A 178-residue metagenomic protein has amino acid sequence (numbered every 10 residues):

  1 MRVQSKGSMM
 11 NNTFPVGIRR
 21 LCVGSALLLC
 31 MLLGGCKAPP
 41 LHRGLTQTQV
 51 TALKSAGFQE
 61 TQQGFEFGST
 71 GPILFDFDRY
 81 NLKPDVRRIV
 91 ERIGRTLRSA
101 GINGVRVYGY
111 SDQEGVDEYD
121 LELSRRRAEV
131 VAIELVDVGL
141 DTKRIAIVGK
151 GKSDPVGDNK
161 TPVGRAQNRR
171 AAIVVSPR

Functional and structural regions predicted by a protein language model:
M1-G64, N81, R88: N-terminal targeting leaders that direct proteins to extracytoplasmic destinations
A52-E60, L74-Y108, I133-D137, I173-R178: Periplasmic peptidoglycan-binding/anchoring modules of Gram-negative envelope and division proteins
Q63-F65, Y80, K143, K152: Beta-strand-connecting loop/turn residues
F65-I73: Short, basic/glycine-rich phosphate-binding loops at helix/coil junctions that contact nucleotide phosphates
P72-L74, N81, Q113, S153: Active-site/binding-pocket entry motifs
Y108-R178: Periplasmic OmpA-like peptidoglycan-binding domain that tethers envelope proteins to the cell wall
